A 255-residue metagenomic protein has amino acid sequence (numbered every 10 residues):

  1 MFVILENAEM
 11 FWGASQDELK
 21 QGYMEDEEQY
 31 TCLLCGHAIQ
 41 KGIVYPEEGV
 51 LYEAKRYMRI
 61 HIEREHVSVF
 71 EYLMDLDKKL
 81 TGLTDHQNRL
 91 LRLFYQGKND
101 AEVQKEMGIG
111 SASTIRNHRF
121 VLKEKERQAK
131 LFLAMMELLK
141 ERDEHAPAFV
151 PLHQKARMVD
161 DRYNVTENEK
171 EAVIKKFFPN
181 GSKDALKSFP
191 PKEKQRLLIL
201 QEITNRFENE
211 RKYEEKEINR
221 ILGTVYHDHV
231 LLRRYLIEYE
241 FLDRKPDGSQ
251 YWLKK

Functional and structural regions predicted by a protein language model:
D26, K41-L73: C-terminal recognition-helix end and immediately following basic linker of small zinc-binding "finger" domains
T31-G36: Short cysteine-rich clusters marking metal-coordination/redox-active sites
L80-N88, L197: Short helix-coil-helix linker/hinge
E102-M107: Short alpha-helical "recognition helix" segments of helix-turn-helix
H118-A129, I218: DNA major-groove recognition helices of helix-turn-helix
R127-K130, E238-G248: A short, conserved structural fragment
E171-F207: Short alpha-helical segments that sit at the start of domains
N209-I221: Short acidic, hydrophobic short linear motifs in intrinsically disordered regions
